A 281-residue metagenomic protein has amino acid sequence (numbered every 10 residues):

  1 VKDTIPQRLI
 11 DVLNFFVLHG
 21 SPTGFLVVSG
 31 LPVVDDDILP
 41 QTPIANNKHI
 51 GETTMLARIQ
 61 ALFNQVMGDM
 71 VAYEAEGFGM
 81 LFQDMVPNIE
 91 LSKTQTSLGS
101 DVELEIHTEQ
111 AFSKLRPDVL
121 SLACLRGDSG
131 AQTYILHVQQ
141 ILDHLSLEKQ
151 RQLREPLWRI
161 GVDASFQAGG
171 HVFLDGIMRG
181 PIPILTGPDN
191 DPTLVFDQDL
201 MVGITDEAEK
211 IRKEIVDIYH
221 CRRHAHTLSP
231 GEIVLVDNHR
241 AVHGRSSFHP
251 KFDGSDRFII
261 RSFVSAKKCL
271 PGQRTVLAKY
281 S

Functional and structural regions predicted by a protein language model:
V1-G77: N-terminal non-catalytic cap/leader segment that marks the start of a structured domain
V1-I5, S21-P43, D84-P230, V236-S281: Active-site environment of non-heme Fe oxygenases that use a 2-His-1-carboxylate facial triad
M80-L81: Transmembrane-helix bundle segments that line or gate the permeation/cavity pathway in multi-pass membrane proteins
